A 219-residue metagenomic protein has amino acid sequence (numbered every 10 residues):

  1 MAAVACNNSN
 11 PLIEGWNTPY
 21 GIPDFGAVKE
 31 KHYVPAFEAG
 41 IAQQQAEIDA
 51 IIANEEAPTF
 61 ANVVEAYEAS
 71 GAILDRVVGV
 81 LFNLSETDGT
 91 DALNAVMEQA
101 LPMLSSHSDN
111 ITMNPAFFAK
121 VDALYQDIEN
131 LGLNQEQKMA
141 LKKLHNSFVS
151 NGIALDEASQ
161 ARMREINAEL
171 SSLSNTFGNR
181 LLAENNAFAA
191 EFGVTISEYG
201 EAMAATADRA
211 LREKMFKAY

Functional and structural regions predicted by a protein language model:
C6-Y219: Zn2+-dependent metallopeptidase catalytic domains
